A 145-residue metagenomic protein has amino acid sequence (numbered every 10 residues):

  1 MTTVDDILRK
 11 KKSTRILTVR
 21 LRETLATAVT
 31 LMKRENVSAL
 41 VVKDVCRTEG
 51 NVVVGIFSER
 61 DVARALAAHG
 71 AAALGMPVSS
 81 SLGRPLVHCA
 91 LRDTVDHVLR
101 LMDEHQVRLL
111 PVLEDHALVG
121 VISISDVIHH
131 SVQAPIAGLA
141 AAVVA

Functional and structural regions predicted by a protein language model:
M1-A145: Tandem CBS (Cystathionine beta-synthase) repeat/Bateman regulatory domains
